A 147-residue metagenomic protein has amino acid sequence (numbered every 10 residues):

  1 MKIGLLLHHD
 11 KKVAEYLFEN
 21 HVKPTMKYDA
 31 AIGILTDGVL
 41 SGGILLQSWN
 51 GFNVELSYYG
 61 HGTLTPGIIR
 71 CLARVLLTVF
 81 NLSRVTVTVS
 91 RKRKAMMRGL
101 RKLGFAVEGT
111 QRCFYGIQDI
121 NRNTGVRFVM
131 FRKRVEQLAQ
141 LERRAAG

Functional and structural regions predicted by a protein language model:
M1-H9, R134-G147: Conserved N-terminal entry element of GNAT/NAT acetyltransferase domains
L7-N53, G62: Acetyl-CoA-dependent GNAT
D29, N123-R127: Short hydrophobic/aromatic beta-strand or adjacent loop that forms the aromatic wall/cage of a ligand/substrate-binding
S57-T65, S90: A short, internal acetyl-CoA/4′-phosphopantetheine-binding micro-motif in the GNAT/acyltransferase core
L64-T78, K94-K102: Conserved acetyl-CoA-binding loop-helix of GNAT-fold acetyltransferases
T78-V89: Conserved GNAT acetyl-CoA-binding A-motif
V87-M97, C113-Y115: Conserved beta-strand-loop-alpha-helix junction that forms the acyl-donor binding cleft
A106-N123: Conserved catalytic-core motifs of GNAT/GCN5-like acyltransferases
